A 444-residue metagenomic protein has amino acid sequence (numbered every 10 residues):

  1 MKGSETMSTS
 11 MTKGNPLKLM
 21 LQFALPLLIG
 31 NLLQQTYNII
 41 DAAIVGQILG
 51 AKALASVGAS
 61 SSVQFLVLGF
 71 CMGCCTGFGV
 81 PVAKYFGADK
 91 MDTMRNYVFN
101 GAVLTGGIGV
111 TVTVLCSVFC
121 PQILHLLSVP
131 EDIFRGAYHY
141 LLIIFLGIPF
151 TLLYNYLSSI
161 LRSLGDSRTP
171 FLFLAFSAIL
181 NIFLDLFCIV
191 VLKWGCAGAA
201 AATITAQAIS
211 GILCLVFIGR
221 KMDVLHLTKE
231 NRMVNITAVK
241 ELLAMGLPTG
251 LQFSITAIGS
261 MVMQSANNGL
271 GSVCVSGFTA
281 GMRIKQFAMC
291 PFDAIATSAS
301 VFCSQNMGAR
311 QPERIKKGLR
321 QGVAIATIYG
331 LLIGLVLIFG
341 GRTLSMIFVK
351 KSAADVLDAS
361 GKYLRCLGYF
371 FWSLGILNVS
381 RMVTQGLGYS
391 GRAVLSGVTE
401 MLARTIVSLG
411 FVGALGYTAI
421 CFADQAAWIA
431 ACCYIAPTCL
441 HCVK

Functional and structural regions predicted by a protein language model:
M1-A24, V82-G147, V191-L247, C303-Y369 (+1 more regions): Short alpha-helical transmembrane segments in multi-pass integral membrane proteins
M11-I48, S62-G77, P81, G106-T113 (+4 more regions): N-terminal transmembrane alpha-helices
Q22-D41, I143, S177, A206-S210 (+3 more regions): Transmembrane helical elements of multi-pass membrane transporters/channels
I29, L33, Y37, V67 (+18 more regions): Residue-level hotspots within pore-lining transmembrane alpha-helices of multi-pass secondary transporters
T36-A55, L124-E131, F187-C196, S254-R283 (+6 more regions): Helix-terminus/linker motif at the lipid-water interface of multi-pass membrane proteins
I39-A42, V114, Y156-I160, I179-F187 (+6 more regions): Alpha-helical transmembrane segments of multipass membrane proteins
L54-V114, T151-P170, G277-G341, L374-S396: Small-residue-rich hydrophobic transmembrane alpha-helices
C75, I144-R162, P170-A178, A199-I212 (+4 more regions): Short runs within selected transmembrane alpha-helices of multi-pass transporters and secretion channels
